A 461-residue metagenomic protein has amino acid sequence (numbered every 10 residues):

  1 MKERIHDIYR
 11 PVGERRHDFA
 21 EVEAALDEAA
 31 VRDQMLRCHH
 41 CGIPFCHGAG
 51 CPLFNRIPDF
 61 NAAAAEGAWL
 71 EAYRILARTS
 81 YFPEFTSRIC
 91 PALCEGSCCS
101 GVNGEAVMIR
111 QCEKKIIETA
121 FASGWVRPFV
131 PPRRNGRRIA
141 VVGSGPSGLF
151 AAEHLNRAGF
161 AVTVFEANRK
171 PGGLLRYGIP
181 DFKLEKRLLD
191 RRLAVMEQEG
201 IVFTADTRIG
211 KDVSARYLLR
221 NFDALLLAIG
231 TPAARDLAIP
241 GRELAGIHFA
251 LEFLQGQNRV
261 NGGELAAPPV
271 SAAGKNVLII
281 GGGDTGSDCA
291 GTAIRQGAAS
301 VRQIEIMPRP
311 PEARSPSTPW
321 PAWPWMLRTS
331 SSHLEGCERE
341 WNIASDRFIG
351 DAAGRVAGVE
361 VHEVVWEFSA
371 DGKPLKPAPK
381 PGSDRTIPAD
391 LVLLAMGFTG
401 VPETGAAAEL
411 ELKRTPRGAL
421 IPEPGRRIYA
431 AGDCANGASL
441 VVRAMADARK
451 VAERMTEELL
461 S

Functional and structural regions predicted by a protein language model:
M1-Q34, E84, G104-R137, R242-G256 (+1 more regions): Extreme N-terminal leader/targeting segments of oxidoreductases
K2-A24, L36, F54-E66, E71-A77 (+8 more regions): Beta1-alpha1 glycine-rich phosphate/pyrophosphate-binding loop at the start of Rossmann-like nucleotide-binding domains
L36-D59, F82-N103: Local cysteine-cluster metal-coordination motifs and their immediate loop/turn environment, predominantly Fe-S cluster
L36-H39, V277-I279, I421-M445, R449-K450: Short FAD-binding loop at a beta-strand-to-alpha-helix junction that anchors the flavin cofactor in diverse
I116-P132, R191-K211, A234-Q296, L410 (+2 more regions): Glycine-rich dinucleotide-binding loop and its adjacent helix/turn
R187-R235, N258-A267, I294-R414: A Rossmann-like FAD-binding core segment of flavoenzymes
A228-I229, A250, I280, A389 (+3 more regions): Short, well-ordered coil/turn residues at beta-beta hairpins and beta-strand->alpha-helix junctions within
G286-G291, Q296, C434-S461: A conserved FAD-binding loop/helix module that cradles the flavin
